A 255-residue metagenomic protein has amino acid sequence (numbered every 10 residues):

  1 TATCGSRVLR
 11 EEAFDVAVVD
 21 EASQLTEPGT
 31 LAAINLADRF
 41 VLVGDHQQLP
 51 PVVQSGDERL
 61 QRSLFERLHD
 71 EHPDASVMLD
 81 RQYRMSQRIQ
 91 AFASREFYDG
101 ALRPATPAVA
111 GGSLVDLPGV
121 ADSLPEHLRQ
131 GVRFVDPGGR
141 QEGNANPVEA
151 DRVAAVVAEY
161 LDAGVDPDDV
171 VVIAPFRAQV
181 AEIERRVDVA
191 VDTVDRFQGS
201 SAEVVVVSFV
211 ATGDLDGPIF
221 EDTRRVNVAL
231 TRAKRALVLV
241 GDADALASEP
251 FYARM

Functional and structural regions predicted by a protein language model:
A2-M255: Conserved helicase motor core of SF1/SF2 NTP-dependent helicases
